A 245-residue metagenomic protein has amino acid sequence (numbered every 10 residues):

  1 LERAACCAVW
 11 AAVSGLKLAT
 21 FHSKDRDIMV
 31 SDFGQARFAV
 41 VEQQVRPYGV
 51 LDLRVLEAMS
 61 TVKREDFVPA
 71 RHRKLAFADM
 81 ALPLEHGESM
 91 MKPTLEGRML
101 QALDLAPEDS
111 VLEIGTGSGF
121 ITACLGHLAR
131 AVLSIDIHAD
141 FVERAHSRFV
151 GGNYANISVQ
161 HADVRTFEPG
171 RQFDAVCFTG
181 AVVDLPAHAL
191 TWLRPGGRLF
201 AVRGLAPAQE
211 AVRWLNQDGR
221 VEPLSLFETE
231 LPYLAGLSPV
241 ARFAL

Functional and structural regions predicted by a protein language model:
L1, L16-L18: Leucine-biased recognition of intrinsically disordered, low-complexity hydrophobic segments
C6-C7: Cysteine-centered motifs
V13-L16, M29: Extreme N-termini of proteins with methionine-enriched Sec-type signal peptides or N-terminal signal-anchor
F21, D25-L112, F120-A123, L128 (+2 more regions): Class I SAM-dependent transferase core
D104-E222: Conserved nucleotide-cofactor-binding alpha/beta core module
A211-Q217, P223-L245: Substrate-binding/catalytic lobe of Class I Rossmann-like enzymes that use SAM or dcSAM, i.e., the mid-to-C-terminal
